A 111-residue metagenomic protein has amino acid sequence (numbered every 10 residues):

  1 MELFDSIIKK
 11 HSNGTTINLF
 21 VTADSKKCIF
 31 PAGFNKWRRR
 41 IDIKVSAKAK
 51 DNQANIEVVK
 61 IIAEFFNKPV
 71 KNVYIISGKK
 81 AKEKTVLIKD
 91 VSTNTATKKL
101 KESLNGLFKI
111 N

Functional and structural regions predicted by a protein language model:
M1-V59, Y74-K79, K84-N111: Contiguous, often N-terminal, cationic amphipathic patches that form binding interfaces
V58-F66: Short, non-transmembrane amphipathic alpha-helical segments
V70-N72: Short acidic capping loops at alpha-helix termini that bridge into adjacent secondary structure
